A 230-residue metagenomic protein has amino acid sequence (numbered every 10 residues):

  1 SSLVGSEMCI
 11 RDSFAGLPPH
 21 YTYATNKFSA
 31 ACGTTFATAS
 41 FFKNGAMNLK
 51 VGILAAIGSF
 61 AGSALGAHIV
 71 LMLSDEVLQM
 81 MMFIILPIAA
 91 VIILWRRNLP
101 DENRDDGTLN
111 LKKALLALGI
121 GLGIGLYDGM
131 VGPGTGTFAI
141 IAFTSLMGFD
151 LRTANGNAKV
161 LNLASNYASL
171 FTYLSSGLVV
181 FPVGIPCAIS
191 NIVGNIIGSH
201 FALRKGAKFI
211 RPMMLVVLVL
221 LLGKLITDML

Functional and structural regions predicted by a protein language model:
S1-G5, C9-I10: Single conserved hydrophobic/aromatic residue that forms the stacking wall/gate of nucleotide- or nucleobase-binding
G5-S6, L122-V131, S169: Transmembrane alpha-helix interface/packing and boundary motifs in multi-pass membrane proteins, characterized by
S13-F14, Y21, A67, L71 (+5 more regions): Transmembrane helix-loop junction
L17-N26, K50-L54, G148-K159: Membrane-interface alpha-helices at helix entry/exit sites of multi-pass transporters
A24-M80, I84, N166-V216: Selective hydrophobic functional segments
F36-A46, F83-L109, L222-L230: Transmembrane helix exit motif
N110-L126: Small-residue-enriched transmembrane helix starts and helix-helix packing motifs in multi-pass inner-membrane proteins
T135-T137: Extracytoplasmic gate region of multi-pass secondary transporters
